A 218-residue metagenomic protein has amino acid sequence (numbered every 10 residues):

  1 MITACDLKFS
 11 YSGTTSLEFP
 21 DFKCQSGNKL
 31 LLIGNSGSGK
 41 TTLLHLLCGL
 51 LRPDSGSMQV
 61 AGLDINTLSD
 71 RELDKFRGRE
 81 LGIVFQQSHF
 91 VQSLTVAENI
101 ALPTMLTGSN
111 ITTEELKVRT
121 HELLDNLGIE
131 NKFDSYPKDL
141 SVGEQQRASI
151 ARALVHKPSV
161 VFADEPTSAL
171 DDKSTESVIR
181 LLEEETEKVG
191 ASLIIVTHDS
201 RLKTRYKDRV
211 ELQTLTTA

Functional and structural regions predicted by a protein language model:
C48: Helix-to-loop junction immediately C-terminal to a conserved catalytic motif
G56-D64: Conserved ABC transporter NBD signature motif
I65-G82: ABC ATPase NBD coupling module
G78, S135-K138, H156, V189: Conserved signature/switch motifs of ABC ATPase nucleotide-binding domains
L94-P103: Short coil-to-helix segment of the ABC ATPase nucleotide-binding domain corresponding to the Q-loop/switch region
Y136-L140, E144-Q146: Conserved ABC ATPase signature
V161-D164: Catalytic Walker B motif of ABC-type/P-loop ATPase nucleotide-binding domains
